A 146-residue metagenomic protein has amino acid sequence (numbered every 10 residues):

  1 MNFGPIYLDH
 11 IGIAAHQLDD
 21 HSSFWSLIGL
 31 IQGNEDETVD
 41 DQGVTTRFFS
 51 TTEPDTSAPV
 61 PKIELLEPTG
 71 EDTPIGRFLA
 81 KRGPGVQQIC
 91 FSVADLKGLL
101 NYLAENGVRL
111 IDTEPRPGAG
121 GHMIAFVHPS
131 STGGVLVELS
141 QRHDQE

Functional and structural regions predicted by a protein language model:
M1-G4, E37, R47-S50, P54-A58 (+3 more regions): Vicinal oxygen chelate
M1-Q42: Long, hydrophobic N-terminal alpha-helical segment
L8, V86, L136: Extracellular structured ligand-interaction cores
G12, E64-L66: Short, conserved beta-strand edge motifs with alternating hydrophobic and charged residues
A15-S23, I28, Q32, T69-S130: Vicinal oxygen chelate
V44, A58-V60, K81-V86: Short connector loops at helix/strand junctions that flank enzyme active sites, especially segments positioning acidic
P68-E71, H143-Q145: Short, solvent-exposed aromatic-acidic interface loops
